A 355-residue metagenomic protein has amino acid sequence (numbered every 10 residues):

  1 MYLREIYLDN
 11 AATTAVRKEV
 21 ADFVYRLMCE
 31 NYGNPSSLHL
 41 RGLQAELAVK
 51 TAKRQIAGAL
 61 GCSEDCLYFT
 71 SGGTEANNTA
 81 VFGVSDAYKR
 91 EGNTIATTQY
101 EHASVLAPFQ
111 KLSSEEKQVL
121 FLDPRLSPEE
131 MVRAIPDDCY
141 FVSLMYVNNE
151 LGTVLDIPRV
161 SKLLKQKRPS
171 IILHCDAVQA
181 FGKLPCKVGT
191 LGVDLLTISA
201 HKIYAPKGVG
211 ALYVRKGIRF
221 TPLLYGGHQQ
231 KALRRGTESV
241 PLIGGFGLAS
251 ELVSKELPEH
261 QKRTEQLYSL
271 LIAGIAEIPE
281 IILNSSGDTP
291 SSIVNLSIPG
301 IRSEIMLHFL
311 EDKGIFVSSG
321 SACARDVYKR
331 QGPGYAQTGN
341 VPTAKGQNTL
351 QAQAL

Functional and structural regions predicted by a protein language model:
M1-L355: Pyridoxal 5′-phosphate
